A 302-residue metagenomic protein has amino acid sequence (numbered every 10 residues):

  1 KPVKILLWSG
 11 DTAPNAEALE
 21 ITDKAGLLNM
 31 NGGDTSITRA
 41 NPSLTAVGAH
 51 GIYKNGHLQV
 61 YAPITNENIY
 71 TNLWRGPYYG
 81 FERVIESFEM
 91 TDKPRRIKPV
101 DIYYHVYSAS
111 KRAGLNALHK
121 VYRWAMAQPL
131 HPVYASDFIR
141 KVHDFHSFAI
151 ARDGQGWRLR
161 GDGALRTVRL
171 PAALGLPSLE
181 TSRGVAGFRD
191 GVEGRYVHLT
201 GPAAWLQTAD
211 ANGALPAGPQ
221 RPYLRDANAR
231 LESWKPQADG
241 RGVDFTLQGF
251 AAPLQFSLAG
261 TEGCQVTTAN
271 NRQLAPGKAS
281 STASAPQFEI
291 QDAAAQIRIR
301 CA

Functional and structural regions predicted by a protein language model:
K1-I5, A16, I64-R140: Catalytic grooves of carbohydrate-active enzymes
L7-G10, N31-S36, Y103-V106, Y134-D137 (+1 more regions): Active-site proximal loops enriched in glycine and acidic residues that flank catalytic Cys/His/Asp and coordinate
G10-D11, G114: Charged, low-complexity surface patches
D11-D101, H146: Active-site-adjacent pocket scaffolds in enzyme catalytic domains
E20, L44-A46, A117-V121, A149-I150 (+1 more regions): General N-terminal targeting signals
P42, R112-L115, R169-L170: Short conserved micro-motifs at the rims of enzyme active sites and ligand-binding pockets
W124, P129-A302: Non-catalytic C-terminal accessory domains or segments of carbohydrate-active enzymes
